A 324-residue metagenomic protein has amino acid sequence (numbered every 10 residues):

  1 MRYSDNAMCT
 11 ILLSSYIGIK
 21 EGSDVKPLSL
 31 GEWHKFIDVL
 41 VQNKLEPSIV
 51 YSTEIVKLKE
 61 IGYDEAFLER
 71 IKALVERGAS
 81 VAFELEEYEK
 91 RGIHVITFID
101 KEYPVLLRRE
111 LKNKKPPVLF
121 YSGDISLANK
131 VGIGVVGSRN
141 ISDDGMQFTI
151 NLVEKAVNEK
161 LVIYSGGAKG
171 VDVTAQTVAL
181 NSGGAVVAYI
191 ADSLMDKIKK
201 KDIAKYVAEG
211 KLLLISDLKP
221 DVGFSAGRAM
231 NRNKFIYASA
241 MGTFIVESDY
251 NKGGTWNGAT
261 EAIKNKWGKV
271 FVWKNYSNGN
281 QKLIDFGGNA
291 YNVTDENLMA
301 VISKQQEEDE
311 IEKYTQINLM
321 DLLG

Functional and structural regions predicted by a protein language model:
M1-A79: Long amphipathic alpha-helical segments
M1-P27, T53, F83, E89-R91 (+1 more regions): Glycine-biased, small-residue-rich flexible motifs in mid-sequence functional cores and linkers
